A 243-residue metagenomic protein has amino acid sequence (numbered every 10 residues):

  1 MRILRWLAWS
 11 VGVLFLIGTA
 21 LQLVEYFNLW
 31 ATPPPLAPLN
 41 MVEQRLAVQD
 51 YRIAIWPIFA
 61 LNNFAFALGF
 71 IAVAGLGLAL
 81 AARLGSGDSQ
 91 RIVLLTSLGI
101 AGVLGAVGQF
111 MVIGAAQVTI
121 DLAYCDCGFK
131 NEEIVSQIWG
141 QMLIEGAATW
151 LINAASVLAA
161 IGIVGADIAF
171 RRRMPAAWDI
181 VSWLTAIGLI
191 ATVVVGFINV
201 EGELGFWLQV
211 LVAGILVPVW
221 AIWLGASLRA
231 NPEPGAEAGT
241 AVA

Functional and structural regions predicted by a protein language model:
M1-A243: Hydrophobic, aromatic-enriched alpha-helical segments typical of multi-pass transmembrane helices
